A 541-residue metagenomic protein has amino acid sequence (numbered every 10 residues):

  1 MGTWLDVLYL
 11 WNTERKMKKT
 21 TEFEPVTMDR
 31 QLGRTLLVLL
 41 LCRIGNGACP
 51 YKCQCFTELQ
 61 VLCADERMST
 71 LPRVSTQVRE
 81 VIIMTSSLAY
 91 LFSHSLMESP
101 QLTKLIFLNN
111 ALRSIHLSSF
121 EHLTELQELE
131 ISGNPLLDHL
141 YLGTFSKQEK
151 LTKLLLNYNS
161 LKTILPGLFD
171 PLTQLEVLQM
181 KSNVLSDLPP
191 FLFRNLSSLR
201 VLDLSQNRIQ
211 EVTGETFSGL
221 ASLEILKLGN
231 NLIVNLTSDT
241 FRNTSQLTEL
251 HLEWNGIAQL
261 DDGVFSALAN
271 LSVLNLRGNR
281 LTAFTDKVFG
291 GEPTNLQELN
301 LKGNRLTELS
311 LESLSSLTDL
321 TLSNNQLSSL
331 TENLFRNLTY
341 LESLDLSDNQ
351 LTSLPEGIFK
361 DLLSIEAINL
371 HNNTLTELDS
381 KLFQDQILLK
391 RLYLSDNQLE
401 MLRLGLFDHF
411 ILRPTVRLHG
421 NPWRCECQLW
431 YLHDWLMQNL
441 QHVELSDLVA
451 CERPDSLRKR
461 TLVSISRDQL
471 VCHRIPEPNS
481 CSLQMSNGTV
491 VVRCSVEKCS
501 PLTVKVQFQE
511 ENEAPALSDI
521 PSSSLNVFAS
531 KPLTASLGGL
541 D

Functional and structural regions predicted by a protein language model:
G2-W4, L8-E14, K18-D541: Extracellular leucine-rich repeat
